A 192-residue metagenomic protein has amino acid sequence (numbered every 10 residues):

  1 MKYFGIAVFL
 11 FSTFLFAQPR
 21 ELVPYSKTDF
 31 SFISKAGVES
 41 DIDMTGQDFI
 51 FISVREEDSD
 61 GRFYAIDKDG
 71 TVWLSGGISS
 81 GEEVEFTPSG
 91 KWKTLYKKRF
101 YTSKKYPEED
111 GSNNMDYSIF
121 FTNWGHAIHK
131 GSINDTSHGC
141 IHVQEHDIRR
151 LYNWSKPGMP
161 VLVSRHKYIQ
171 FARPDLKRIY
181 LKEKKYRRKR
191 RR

Functional and structural regions predicted by a protein language model:
M1-F4: Positively charged n-region of N-terminal signal peptides that target proteins for export
A7, V23-Y25, R192: Intrinsically disordered, low-complexity segments enriched in polar/charged small residues
V8-A17: Hydrophobic h-region of N-terminal signal peptides that target proteins for export in Gram-negative bacteria
Q18-K98, P107-D110, Y117-S118, E183: Cell wall/extracellular polymer interaction/catalysis modules
F86-S89, K98-R192: Exported/periplasmic cell-wall-interacting domains
